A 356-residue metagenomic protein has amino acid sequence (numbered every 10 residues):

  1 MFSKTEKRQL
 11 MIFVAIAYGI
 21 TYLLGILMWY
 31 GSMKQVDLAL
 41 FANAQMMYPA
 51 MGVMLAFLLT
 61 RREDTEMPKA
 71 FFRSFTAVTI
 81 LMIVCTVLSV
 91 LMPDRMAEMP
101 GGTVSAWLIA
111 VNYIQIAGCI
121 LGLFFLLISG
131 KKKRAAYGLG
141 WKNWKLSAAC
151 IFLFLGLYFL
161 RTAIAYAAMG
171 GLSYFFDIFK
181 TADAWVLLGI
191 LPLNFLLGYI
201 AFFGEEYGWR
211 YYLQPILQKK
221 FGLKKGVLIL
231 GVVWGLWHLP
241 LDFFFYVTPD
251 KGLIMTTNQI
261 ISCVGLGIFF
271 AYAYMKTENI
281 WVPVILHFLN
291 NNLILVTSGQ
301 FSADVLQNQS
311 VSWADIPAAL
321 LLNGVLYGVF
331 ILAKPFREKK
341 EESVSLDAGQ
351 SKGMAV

Functional and structural regions predicted by a protein language model:
M1-A17: N-terminal membrane topogenic signal
S3-T5, Q35-V36, T60-F71, R134-K142 (+2 more regions): Membrane-interface helix-boundary motifs at transmembrane edges
A17, S74, V78, G226-V233 (+1 more regions): Central hydrophobic cores of alpha-helical transmembrane segments in multi-pass integral membrane proteins
A17-G31, C85-L91, Y158-Y166, F330-K334: Alpha-helical transmembrane segments of multi-pass membrane proteins
I26-L59, E66-S129, L146-F152, F175-L193 (+1 more regions): Alpha-helical transmembrane segments in multi-pass membrane proteins
F57-T65, L127-K133, V329-D347: Membrane-interface capping segments at transmembrane-helix boundaries
G156, F203-G231, F245, M275-N279: Membrane-interface helix/loop boundary segments of multi-pass membrane proteins
T248-T256, I260, I280, L286-V356: C-terminal membrane module of polytopic membrane proteins
